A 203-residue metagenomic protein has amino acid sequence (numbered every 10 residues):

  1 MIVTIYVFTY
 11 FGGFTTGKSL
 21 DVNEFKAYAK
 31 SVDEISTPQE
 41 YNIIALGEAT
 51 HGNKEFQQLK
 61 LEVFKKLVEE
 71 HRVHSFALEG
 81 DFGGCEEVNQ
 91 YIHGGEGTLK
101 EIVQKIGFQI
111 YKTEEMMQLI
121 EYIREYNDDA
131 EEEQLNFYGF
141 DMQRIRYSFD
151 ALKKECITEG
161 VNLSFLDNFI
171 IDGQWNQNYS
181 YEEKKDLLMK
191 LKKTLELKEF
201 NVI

Functional and structural regions predicted by a protein language model:
I2-I203: Structured catalytic-domain cores with a bias toward divalent-metal coordination
